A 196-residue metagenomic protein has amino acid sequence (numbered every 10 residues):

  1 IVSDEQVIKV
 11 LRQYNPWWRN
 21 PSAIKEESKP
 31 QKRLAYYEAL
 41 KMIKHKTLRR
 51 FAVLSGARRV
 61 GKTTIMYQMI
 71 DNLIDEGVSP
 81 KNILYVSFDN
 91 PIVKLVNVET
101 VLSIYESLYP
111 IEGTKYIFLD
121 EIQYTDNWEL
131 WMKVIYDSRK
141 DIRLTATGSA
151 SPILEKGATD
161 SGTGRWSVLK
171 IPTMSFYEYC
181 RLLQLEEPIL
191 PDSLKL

Functional and structural regions predicted by a protein language model:
I1-L48: A short, basic N-terminal segment
D4-E5, L11-R12, K156-L196: Interdomain motor-coupling "hinge/lid" segment immediately C-terminal to the ATP-binding subdomain of NTP-driven enzymes
L54: Hydrophobic anchor at the beta1->P-loop junction of P-loop NTPases
R59: Walker A (P-loop) phosphate-binding loop of P-loop NTPases
T63: Walker A/P-loop
L84-G113: Short glycine-rich substrate-engagement loop in P-loop NTPases that contacts/grips substrate
R143-S149, K170, Y179: Structural recognition of the conserved hydrophobic beta-strand(s) that form the central parallel beta-sheet of P-loop
